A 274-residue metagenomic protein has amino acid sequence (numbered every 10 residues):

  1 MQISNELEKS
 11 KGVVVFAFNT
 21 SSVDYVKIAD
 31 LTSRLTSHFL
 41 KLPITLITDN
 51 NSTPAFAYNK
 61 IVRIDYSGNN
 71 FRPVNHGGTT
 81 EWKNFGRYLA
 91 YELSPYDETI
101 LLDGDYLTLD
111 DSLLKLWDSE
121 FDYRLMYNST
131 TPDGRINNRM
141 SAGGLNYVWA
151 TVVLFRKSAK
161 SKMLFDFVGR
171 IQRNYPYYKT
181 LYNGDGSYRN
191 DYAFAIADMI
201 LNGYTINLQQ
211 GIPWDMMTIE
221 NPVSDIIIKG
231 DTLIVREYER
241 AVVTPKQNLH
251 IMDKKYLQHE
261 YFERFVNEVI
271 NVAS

Functional and structural regions predicted by a protein language model:
M1-F16, V26, L46, Y58 (+2 more regions): A glycosyltransferase accessory/donor-loop signature
L31-L42: Short, acidic, metal-binding catalytic loop of nucleotide-sugar glycosyltransferases
K41-D49, I100, R124-M126: Short, hydrophobic beta-strand segments that form beta-sheet elements in well-ordered domains
L46-P54, Y66-S67, T108-D110, T130 (+1 more regions): Short, polar loop motifs at secondary-structure junctions
N51-N59, L114-S119: Short loop/helix-cap segments at secondary-structure boundaries that form the rim of catalytic
T53-S94: Active-site-proximal specificity loops/subdomain of glycosyltransferases
K83-D133: GT-A fold catalytic core of metal-dependent nucleotide-sugar glycosyltransferases, centered on the diacidic
L125-Y147: Class I SAM-dependent methyltransferase SAM-binding "motif I" and its flanking Rossmann-like core
